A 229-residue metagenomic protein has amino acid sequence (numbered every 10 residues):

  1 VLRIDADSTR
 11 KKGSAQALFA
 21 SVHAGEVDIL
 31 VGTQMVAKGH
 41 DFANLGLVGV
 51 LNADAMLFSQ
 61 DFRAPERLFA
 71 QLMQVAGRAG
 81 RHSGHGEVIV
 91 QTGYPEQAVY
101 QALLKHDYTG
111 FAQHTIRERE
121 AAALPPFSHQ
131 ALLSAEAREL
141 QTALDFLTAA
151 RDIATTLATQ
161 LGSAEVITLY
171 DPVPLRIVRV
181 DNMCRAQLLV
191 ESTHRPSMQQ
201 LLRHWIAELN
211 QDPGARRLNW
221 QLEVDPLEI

Functional and structural regions predicted by a protein language model:
L2-R3, K11-L30, V36-Q60, Q74-I229: Accessory helical-bundle/CTD segments and flexible terminal tails appended to RecA-like ATPase motors
F62-F69, K105: Short, conserved loop/turn and helix-capping segments at secondary-structure boundaries that abut family-defining
